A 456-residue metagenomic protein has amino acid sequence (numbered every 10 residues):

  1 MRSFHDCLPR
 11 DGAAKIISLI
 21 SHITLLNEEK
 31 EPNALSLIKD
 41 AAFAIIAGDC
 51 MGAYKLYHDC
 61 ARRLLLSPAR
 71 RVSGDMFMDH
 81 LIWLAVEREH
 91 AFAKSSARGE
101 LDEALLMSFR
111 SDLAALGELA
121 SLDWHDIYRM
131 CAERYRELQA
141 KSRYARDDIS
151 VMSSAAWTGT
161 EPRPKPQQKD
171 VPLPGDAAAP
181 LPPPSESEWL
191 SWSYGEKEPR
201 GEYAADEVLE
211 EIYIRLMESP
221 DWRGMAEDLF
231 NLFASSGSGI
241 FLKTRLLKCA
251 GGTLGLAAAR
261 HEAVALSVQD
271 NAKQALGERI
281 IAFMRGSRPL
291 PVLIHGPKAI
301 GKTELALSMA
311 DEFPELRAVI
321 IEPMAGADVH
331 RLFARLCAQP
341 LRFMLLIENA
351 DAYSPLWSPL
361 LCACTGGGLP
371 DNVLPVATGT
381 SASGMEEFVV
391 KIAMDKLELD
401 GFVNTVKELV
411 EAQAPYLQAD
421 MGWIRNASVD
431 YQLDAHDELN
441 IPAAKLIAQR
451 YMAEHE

Functional and structural regions predicted by a protein language model:
R2-S267, N271, S428, D434: AAA+ P-loop ATPase mechanoenzymes
A258-V292: Pre-Walker A (pre-P-loop) alpha-helix and adjacent loop at the N terminus of AAA/AAA+ ATPase modules, a conserved
D270, E312-L341, Y353: AAA+/P-loop NTPase substrate/partner-engagement loops
G286-A306: Walker A/P-loop nucleotide-binding motif
L307-D311: A conserved segment at the C-terminal end of the G1
A325-A327, D351-Y353, T380-G384, K396-F402: Conserved nucleotide-binding/hydrolysis micro-motifs of P-loop NTPases
F333-A338, L346, D351-G384: Conserved catalytic/switch belt of AAA+ P-loop NTPases
E386-E456: C-terminal alpha-helical "lid" subdomain
